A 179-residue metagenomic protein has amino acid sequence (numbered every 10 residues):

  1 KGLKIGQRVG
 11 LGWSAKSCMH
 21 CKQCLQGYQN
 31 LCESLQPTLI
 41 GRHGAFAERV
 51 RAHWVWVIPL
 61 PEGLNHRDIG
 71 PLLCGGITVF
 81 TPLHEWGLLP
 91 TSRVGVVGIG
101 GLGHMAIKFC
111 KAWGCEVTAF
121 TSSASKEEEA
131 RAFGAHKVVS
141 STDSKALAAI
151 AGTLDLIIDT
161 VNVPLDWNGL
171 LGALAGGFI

Functional and structural regions predicted by a protein language model:
K1-A15, H20, P61-G63: A glycine-/small-residue-rich N-terminal strand-loop-strand element that serves as the cofactor-binding glycine loop
K4, V55, L89, F133 (+1 more regions): Structured loop/turn residues at beta-strand edges in well-structured enzyme cores
R8, R93, G177-I179: Short glycine-centered segments of the SAM/dcSAM-binding site in methyltransferase folds
S17-V97: NAD(P)H dinucleotide-binding glycine-rich loop of Rossmann-like/cofactor-binding domains, especially the beta1-alpha1
R93-I99, F109-G169: Adenosine-nucleotide cofactor-binding segment
G103-H104: N-terminal Rossmann-fold NAD(P) dinucleotide-binding loop
A173-A175: Helix-to-beta-strand junctions that scaffold the AdoMet/dcAdoMet cofactor pocket in Class I SAM-dependent enzymes
